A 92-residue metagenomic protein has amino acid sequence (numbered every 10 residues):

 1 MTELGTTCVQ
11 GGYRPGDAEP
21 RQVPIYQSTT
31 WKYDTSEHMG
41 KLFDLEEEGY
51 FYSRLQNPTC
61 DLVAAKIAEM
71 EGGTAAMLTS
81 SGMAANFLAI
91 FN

Functional and structural regions predicted by a protein language model:
M1-N57: N-terminal "arm"/small-domain region of PLP-dependent enzymes with the aminotransferase-like
Y13, N86-L88: A generic local structural motif
T35-A84, F91-N92: Conserved N-terminal alpha-helix of the aminotransferase class I/II PLP-enzyme fold
